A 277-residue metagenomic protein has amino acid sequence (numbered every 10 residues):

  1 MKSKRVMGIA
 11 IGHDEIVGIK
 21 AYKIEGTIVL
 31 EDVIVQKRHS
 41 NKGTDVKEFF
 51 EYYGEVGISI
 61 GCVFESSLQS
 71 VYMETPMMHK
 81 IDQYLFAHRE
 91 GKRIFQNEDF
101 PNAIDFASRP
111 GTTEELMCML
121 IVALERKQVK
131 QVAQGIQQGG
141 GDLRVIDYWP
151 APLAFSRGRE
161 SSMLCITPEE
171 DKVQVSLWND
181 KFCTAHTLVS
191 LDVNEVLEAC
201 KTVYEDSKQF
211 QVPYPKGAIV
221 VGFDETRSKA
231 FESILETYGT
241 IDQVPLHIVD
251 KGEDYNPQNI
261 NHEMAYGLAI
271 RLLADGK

Functional and structural regions predicted by a protein language model:
M1-Q69: Early-domain small/polar-rich strand-loop-helix modules and first-structured segments of the mature chain
R5-K20, E25, L30, E114-G217: Small-residue (GG/TT-enriched) beta-loop-alpha framework at ligand/catalytic clefts
I28, Q69-M73, S228-F231: Switch/connector loops and helix/strand junctions flanking conserved nucleotide-binding motifs in nucleotide-processing
E55-S70, Q211-R227, L246: Short glycine-rich phosphate-binding loop at a beta-alpha junction
C62, N102-I104, L143-Y148: General beta-strand structural signal in soluble alpha/beta enzymes
F64-M119: Internal amphipathic helical hairpin motif
R227-T240: Short, aromatic/basic amphipathic alpha-helical patches
P245-K277: Glycine-rich phosphate-binding/hydrolytic loop that grips phosphoryl groups
